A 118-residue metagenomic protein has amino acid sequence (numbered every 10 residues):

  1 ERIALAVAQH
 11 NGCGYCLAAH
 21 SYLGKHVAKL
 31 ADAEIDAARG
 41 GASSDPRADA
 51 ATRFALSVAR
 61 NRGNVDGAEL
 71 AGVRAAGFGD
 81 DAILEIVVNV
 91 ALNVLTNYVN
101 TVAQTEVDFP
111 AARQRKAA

Functional and structural regions predicted by a protein language model:
E1-A118: Hydrophobic alpha-helical segments
